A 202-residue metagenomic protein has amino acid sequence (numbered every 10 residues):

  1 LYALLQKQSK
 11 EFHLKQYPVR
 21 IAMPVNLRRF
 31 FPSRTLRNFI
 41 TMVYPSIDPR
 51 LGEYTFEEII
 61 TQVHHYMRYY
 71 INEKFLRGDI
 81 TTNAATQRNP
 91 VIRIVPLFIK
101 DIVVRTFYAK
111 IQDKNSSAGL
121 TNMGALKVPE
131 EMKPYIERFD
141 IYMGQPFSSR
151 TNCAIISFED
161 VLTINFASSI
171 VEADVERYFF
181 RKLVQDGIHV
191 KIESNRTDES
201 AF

Functional and structural regions predicted by a protein language model:
L1-Y2: Short amphipathic alpha-helical segments
Q6-F202: Acyl-thioester-dependent acyl-group transfer interface
